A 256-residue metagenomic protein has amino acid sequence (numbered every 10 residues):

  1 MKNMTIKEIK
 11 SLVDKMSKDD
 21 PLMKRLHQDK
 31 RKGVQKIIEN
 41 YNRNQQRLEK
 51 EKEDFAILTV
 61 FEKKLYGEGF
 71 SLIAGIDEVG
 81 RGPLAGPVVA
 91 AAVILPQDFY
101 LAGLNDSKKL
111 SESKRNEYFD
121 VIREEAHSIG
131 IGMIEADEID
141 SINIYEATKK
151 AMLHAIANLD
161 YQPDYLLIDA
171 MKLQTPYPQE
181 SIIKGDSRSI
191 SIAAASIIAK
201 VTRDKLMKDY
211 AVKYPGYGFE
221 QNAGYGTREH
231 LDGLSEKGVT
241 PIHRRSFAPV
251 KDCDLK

Functional and structural regions predicted by a protein language model:
M1-A74, R81-K256: RNase H-like, Mg2+-dependent phosphodiesterase core, and more generally RNA phosphate-backbone-engaging helix-loop
